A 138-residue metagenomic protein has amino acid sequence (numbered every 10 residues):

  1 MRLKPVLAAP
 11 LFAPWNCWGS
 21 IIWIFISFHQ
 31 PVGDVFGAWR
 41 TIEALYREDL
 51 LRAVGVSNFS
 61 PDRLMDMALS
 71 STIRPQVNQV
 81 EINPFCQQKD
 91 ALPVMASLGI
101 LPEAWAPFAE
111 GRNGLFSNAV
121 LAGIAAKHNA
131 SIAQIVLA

Functional and structural regions predicted by a protein language model:
M1-A8, I24-Q30: Structural motif corresponding to the early beta-alpha repeats
R2-G19, G37, D62-D66, C86-Q88: Short, acidic/polar
L11, W18, S27-Q30, Y46: Generic hydrophobic/packing signal
W23-I24, Q76: Residue-level recognition of the N-termini of beta-strands and the immediately preceding loop/turn
Q30-A138: Beta/alpha (TIM)-barrel catalytic core signal, keyed to glycine-rich beta->alpha loops juxtaposed to Asp/Glu that bind
